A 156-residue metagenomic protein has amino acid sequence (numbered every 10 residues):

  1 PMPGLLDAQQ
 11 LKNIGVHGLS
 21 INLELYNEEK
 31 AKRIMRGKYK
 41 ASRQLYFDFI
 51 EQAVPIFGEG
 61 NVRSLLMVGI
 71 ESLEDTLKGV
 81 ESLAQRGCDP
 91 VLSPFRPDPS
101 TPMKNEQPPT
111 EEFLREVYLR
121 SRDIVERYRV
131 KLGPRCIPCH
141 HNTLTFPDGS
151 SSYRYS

Functional and structural regions predicted by a protein language model:
P1-N105: Conserved AdoMet/S-adenosylmethionine-binding subsite of the radical SAM
I56, I70-S156: Auxiliary Fe-S-binding modules of radical SAM enzymes
